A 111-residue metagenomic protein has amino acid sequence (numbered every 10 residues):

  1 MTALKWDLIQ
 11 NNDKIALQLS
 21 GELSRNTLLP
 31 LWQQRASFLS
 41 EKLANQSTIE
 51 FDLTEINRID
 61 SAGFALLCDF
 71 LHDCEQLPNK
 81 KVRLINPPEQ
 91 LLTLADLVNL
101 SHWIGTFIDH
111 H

Functional and structural regions predicted by a protein language model:
M1-I59, D69-H111: STAS-like cytosolic regulatory interaction modules
